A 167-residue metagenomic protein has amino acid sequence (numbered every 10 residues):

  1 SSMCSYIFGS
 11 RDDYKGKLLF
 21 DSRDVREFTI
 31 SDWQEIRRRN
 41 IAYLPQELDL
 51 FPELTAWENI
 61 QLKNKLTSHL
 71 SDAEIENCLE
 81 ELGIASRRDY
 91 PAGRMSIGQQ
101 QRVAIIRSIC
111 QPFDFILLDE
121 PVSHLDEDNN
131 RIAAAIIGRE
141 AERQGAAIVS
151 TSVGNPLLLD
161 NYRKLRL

Functional and structural regions predicted by a protein language model:
F8: Helix-to-loop junction immediately C-terminal to a conserved catalytic motif
G16-R26: Conserved ABC transporter NBD signature motif
V25-A42: ABC ATPase NBD coupling module
E47, E53-L66: Q-loop/switch helix immediately C-terminal to the Walker
D72-R87: Conserved ABC ATPase "signature" region
P91-Q99: Conserved ABC ATPase signature
I116-E120: Catalytic Walker B motif of ABC-type/P-loop ATPase nucleotide-binding domains
